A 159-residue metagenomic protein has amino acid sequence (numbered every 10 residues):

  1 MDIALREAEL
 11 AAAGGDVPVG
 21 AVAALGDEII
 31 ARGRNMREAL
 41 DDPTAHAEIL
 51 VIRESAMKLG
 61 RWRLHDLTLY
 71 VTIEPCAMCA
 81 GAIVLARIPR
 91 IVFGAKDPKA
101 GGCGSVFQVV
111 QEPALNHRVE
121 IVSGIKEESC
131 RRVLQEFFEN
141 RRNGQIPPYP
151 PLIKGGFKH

Functional and structural regions predicted by a protein language model:
M1-A11, M78-H159: Zinc-dependent deaminase
D2, A21, R53: A cross-family signal for key residues in well-ordered alpha-helices that form functional helical elements
V17-V19, L67: Short loop/turn microsegments at loop-to-beta-strand junctions
V19-D27: Short beta-strand scaffold segments in enzyme catalytic cores
R37-A39: A short acidic/small-residue loop/turn micro-motif
D41, I49-A86, R90: Helix-adjacent hinge/juxtasegments
